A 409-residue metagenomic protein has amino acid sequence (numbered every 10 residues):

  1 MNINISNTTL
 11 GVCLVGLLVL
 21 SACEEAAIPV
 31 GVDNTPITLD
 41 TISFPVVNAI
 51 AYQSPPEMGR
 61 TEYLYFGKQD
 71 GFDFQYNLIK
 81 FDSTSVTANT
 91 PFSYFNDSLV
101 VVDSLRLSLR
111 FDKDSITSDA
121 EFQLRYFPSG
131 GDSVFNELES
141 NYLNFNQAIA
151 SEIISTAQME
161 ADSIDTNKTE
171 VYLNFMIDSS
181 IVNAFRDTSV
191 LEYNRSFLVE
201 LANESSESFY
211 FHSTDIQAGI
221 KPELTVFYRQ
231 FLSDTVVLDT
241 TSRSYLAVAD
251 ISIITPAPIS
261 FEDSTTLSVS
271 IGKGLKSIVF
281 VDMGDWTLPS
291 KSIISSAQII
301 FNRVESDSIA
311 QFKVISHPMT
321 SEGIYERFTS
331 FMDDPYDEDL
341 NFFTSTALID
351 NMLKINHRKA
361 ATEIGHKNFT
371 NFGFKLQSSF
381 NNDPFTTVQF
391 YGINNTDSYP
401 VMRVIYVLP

Functional and structural regions predicted by a protein language model:
N2-G11, C23-P409: Secreted, disulfide-rich extracellular signaling modules
L17-L20: Bacterial Sec-type N-terminal signal peptides, specifically the leucine/valine-rich hydrophobic h-region
